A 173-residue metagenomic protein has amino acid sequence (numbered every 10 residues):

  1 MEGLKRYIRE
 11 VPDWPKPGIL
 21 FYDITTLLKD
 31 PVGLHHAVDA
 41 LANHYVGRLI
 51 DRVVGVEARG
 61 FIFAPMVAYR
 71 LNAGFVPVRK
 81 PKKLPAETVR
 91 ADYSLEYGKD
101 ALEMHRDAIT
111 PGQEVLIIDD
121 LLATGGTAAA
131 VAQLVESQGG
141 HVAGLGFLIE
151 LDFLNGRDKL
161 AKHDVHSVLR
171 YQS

Functional and structural regions predicted by a protein language model:
M1-I50: Active-site-facing substrate-recognition patch
L4-R6, A129-S173: PRPP-dependent phosphoribosyltransferase catalytic core
G18, V53, F75, L145: Residue-level signature of catalytic and energy-coupling elements of molecular machines, predominantly ATP/GTP-dependent
L49-E57: Short glycine-rich phosphate-binding loop at a beta-alpha junction
I50, P111-G112, K162: Phosphate-coordination loops involved in phosphoryl transfer and adenosine-cofactor binding
I62-L71, A132: Short Gly/Thr/Asp-enriched flexible loops that form oxyanion-binding sites at enzyme active sites
A73-V115: Short, glycine/charge-rich flexible loops or terminal/linker lids adjacent to PRPP-binding catalytic cores
D120, G125: Conserved G/P- and acidic residue-centered "switch" motifs that form tight phosphate/ATP-binding loops in soluble
